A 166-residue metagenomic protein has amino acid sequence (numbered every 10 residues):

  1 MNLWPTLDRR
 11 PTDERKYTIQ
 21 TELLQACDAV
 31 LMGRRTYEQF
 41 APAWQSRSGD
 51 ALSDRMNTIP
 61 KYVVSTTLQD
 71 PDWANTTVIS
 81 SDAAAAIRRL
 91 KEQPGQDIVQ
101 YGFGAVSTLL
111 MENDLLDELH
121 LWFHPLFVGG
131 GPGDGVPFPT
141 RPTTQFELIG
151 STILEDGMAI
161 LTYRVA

Functional and structural regions predicted by a protein language model:
M1-A166: Enzymes that bind and transform nitrogen-containing heteroaromatic metabolites
